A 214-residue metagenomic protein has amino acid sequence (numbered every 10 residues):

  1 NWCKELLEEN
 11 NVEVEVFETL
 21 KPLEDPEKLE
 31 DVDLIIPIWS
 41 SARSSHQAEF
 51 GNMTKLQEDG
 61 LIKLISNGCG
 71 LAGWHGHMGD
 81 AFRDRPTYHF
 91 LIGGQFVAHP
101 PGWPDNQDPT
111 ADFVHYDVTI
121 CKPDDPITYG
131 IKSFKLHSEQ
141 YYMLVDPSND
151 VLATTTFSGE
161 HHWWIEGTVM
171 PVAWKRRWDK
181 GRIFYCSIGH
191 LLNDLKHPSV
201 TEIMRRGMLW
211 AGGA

Functional and structural regions predicted by a protein language model:
N1-V32: Aromatic-Pro/Gly-enriched surface loop or interdomain linker that acts as a lid/target-recognition segment
E8, N106-D179: Catalytic beta-strand/loop cores that center a nucleophilic Ser/Cys/Thr and support acyl-enzyme chemistry
E9, G159-M170, R176-A214: Extracellular ligand-binding/catalytic regions of CAZymes and related secreted enzymes and adhesion modules
T19-E27, E49-N52, E160-I165: Acidic-and-aromatic substrate-binding clefts and catalytic sites of carbohydrate-active enzymes
K21-L23, S41-S44, H77-A81, F157-G159 (+1 more regions): Solvent-exposed loop/turn segments at secondary-structure junctions within structured extracellular/periplasmic domains
D33-I38, Y185: Structural motif
A42-G130: A glycine-rich, often tryptophan-bearing local segment used as a flexible ligand/cofactor-contacting loop or short
